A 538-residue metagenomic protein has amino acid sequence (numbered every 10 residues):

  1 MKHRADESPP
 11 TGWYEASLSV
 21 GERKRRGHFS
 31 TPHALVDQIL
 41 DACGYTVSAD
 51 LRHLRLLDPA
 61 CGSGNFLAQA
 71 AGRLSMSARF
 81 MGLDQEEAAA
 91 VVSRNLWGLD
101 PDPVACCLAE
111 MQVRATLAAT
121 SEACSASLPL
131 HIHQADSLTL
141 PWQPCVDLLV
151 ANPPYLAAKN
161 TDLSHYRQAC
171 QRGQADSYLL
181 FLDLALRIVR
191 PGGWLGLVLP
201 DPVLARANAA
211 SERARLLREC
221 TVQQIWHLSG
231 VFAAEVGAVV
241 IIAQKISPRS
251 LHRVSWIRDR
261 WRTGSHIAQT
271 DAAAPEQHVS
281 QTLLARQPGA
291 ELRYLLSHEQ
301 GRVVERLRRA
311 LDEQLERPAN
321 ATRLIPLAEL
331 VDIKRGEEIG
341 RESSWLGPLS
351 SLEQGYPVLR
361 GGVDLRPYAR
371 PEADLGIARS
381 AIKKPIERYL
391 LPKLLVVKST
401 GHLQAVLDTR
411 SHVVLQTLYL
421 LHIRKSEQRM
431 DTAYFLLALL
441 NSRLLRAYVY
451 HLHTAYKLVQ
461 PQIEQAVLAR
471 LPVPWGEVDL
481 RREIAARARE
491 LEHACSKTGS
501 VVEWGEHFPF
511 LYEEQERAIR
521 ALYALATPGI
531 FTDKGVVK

Functional and structural regions predicted by a protein language model:
M1-H33, E122, S127-I132, H227-S229 (+4 more regions): Non-catalytic, mostly N-terminal accessory regions of nucleic-acid modification and defense proteins
M1-V91, W97-A115, D136, P153 (+4 more regions): Class I S-adenosyl-L-methionine
K2-H3, S19-H28, L51-A60, V91-L99 (+9 more regions): Glycine- and acidic
G12, A16, Q38-T46, Q69-R73 (+19 more regions): Generic, well-ordered alpha-helical scaffold segments in large soluble proteins
S30-L35, C61, A68, S75 (+7 more regions): Signature of N6-adenine DNA methyltransferases within the class I
V189, A310-R482: Polybasic, glycine- and aromatic-enriched phosphate-binding surface used to engage nucleic acids
R286-S344, Q354-G355, L359-G362, W475-K538: Non-catalytic DNA-recognition/assembly elements of restriction-modification systems
